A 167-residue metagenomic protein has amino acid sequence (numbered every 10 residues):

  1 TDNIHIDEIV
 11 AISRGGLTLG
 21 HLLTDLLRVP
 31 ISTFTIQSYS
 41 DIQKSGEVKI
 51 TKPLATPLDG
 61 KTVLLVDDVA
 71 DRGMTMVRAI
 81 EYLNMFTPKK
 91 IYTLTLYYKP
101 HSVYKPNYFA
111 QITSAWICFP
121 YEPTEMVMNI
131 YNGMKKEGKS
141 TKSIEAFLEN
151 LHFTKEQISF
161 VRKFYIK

Functional and structural regions predicted by a protein language model:
T1-K167: PRPP-associated nucleotide enzymes
